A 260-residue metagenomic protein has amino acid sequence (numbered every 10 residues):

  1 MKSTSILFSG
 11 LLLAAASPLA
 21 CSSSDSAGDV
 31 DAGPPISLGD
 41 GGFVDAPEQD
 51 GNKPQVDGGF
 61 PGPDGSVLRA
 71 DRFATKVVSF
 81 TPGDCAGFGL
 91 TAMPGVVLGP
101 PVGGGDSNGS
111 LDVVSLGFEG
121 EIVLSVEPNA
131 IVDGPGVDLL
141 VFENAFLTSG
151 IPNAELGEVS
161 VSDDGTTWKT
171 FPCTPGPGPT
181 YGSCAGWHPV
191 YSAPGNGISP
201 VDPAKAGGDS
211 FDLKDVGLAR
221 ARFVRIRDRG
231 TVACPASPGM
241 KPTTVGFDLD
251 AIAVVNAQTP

Functional and structural regions predicted by a protein language model:
M1-S5, A15-D64: Ser/Thr-rich, Pro/Gly/Ala-heavy low-complexity intrinsically disordered linkers and tails of secreted extracellular
G51-G157, T170-P260: A domain-level signal for the mature, folded cores of soluble proteins
T166-T167: Residue-level signal for well-ordered, solvent-exposed loop/turn and beta-edge residues enriched in charged/polar side
